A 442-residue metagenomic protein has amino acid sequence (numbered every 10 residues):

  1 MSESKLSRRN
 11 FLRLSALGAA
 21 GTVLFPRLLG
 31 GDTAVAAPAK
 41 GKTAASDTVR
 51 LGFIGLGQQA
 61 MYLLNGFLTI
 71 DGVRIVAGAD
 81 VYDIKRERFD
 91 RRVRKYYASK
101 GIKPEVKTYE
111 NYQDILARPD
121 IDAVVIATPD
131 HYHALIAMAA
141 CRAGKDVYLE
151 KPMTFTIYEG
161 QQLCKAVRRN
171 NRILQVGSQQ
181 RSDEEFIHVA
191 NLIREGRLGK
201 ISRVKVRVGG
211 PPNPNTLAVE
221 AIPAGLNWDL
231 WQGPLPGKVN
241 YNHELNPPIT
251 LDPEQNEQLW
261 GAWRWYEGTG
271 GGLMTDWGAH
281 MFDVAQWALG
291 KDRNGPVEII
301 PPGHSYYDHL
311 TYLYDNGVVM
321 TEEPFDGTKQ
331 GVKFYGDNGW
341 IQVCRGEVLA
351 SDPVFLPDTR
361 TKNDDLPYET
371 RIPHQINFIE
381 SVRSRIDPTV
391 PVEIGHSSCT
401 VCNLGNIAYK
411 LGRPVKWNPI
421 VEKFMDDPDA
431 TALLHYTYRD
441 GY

Functional and structural regions predicted by a protein language model:
S2-D146, Y158-I173: N-terminal glycine-/serine-/threonine-rich beta1-alpha1-beta2 phosphate-ribose binding loop of Rossmann-like
R13-A45, L313, E380-Y442: C-terminal helix-rich "cap/oligomerization" subdomain common to oxidoreductases
G55, R197-N215, N227-D229, G233-Y241 (+2 more regions): NAD(P)-dependent dehydrogenases' Rossmann-like dinucleotide-binding region
R74-I75, L356-D364, S381-I394: Glycine- and charged-residue-rich phosphate/anionic-cofactor binding loop of Rossmann-like
D146, T154-L230: A contiguous active-site-proximal alpha/beta segment in oxidoreductase catalytic domains
K151: Short basic (Lys/Arg) and small-residue
D229-V319: Rossmann-like dinucleotide-binding domain that binds NAD(P)(H)
P301-Y306, T311-P373: NAD(P)-dinucleotide binding in Rossmann-like oxidoreductases
